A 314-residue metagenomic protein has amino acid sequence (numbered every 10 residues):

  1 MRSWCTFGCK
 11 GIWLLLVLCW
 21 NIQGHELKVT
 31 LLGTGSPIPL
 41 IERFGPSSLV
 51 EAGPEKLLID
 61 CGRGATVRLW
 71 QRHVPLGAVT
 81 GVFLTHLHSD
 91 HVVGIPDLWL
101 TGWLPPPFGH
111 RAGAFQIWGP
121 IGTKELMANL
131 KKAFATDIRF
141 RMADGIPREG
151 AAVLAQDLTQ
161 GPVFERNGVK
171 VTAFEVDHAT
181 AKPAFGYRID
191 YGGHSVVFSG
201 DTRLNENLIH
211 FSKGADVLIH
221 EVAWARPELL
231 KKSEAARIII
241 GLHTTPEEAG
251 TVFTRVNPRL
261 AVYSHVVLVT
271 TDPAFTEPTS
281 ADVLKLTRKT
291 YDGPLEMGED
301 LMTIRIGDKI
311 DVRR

Functional and structural regions predicted by a protein language model:
M1-F7: N-terminal secretory signal peptides that target proteins for export/translocation
R2, I22-V196, D282-D311: Binuclear metal-dependent hydrolase catalytic cores
G8-N21: Bacterial N-terminal signal peptides
C9, S89-D90, H220: Residue-level micro-sites within transmembrane alpha helices that shape and flank functional polar/acidic positions
F185-G186, S195, R203-M302: Cap/insert and terminal regions of metallo-dependent hydrolase folds
L218, R313-R314: Short, solvent-exposed mixed-charge patches
